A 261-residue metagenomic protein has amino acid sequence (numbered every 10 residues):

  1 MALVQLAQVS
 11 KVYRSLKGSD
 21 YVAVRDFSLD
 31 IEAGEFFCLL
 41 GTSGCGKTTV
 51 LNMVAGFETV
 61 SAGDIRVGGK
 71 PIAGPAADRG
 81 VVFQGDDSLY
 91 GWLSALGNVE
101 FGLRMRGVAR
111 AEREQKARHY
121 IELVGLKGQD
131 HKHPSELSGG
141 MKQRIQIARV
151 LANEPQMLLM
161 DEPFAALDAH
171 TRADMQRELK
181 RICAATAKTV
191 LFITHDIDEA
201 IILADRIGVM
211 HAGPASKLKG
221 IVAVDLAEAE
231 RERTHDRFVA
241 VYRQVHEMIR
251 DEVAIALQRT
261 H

Functional and structural regions predicted by a protein language model:
L40-T42: The feature captures the beta-strand-to-loop junction immediately N-terminal to the Walker
A55: Helix-to-loop junction immediately C-terminal to a conserved catalytic motif
G63-P75: Conserved ABC transporter NBD signature motif
L93-F101: Short coil-to-helix segment of the ABC ATPase nucleotide-binding domain corresponding to the Q-loop/switch region
E100, R104, A111-Q129, R181: Conserved ABC ATPase "signature" region
H133-L137, M141: Conserved ABC ATPase signature
A152-Q156: A short, proline-enriched helix->beta-strand linker immediately N-terminal to the Walker B motif in ABC-type P-loop
L158-D161: Catalytic Walker B motif of ABC-type/P-loop ATPase nucleotide-binding domains
